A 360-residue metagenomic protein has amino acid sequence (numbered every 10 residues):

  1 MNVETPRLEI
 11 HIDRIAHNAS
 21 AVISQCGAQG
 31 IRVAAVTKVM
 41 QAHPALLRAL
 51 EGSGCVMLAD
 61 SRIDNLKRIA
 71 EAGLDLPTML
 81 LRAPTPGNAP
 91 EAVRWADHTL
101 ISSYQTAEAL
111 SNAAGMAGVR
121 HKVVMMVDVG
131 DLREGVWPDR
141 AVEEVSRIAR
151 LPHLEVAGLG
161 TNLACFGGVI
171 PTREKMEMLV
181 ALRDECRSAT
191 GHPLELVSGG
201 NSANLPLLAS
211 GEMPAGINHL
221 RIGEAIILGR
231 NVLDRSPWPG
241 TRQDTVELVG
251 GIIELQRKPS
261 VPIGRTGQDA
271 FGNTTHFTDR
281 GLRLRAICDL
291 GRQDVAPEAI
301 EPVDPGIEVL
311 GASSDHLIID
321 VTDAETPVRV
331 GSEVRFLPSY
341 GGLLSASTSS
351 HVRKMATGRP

Functional and structural regions predicted by a protein language model:
M1-I10: Generic N-terminal amphipathic, Lys/Arg-enriched alpha-helix
R7, I31-E174, A181, A189: Active-site-proximal beta-alpha core segment in soluble small-molecule metabolic enzymes
I15, K38, I69, M125 (+5 more regions): Conserved, mostly hydrophobic/aromatic
N18-A21, A28, V39-G52, N65 (+2 more regions): N-terminal capping/small domains of soluble enzymes
D128-E247: Active-site loop/helix belt of alpha/beta enzymes
L205-C288, D294, E301-P302: Active-site loop ensemble at the mouth of alpha/beta enzyme cores that anchors a bound cofactor
P259-P360: C-terminal accessory subdomain/extension
